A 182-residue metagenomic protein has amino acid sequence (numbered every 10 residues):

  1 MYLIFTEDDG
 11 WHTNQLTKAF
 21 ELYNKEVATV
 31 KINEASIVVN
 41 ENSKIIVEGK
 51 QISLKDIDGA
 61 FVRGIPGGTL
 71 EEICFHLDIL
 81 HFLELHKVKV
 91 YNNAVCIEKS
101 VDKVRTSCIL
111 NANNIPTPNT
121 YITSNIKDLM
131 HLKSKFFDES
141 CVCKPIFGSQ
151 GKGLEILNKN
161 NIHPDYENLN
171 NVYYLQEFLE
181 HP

Functional and structural regions predicted by a protein language model:
M1-L3: Extreme N-terminal starter segment of soluble prokaryotic enzymes
E7-N119: Conserved N-proximal alpha/beta basic substrate-recognition cap immediately N-terminal to, or forming the N-lobe
H12-N14, L129-M130, P182: Short, well-ordered alpha-helical microsegments
F61-R63, V142, Y174: Structural motif
I65, N125, I146: Flexible loop residues that form catalytic and substrate-binding hotspots at small-molecule/glycan-binding clefts
N113-E139: Rossmann-like NAD(P)H-binding beta-loop-alpha module
N119-I122, S140-H163: Glycine-rich phosphate-binding loop of ATP-grasp-fold ATP-dependent ligases
K152-P182: Phosphate-binding site of ATP-dependent enzymes
